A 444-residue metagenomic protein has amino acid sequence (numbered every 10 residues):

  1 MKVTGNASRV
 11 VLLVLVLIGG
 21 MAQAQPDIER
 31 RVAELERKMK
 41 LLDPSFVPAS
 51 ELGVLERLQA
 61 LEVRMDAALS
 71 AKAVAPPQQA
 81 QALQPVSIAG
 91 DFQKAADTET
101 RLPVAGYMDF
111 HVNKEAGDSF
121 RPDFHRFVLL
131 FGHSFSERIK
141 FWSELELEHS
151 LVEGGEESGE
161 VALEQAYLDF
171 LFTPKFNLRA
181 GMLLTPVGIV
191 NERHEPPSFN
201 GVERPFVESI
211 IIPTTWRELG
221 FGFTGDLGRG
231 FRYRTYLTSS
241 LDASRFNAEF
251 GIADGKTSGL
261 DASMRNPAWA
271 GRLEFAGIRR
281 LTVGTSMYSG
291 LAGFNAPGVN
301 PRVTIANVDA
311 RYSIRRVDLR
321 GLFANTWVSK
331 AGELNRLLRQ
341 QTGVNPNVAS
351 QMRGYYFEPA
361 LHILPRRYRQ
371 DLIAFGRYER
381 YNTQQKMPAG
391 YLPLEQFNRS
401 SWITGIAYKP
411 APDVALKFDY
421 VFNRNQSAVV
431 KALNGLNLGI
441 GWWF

Functional and structural regions predicted by a protein language model:
M1-A7: N-terminal secretory signal peptides that target proteins for export/translocation
R9-G19: Bacterial N-terminal signal peptides
A22-D109: N-terminal periplasmic/intermembrane-space "pro-region" immediately following the signal or transit peptide
D91-A243, R265-A270, E274-T282, Q351 (+3 more regions): Outer membrane beta-barrel
A116, G155, A166-F170, N191-R193 (+3 more regions): Outer-membrane beta-barrel pore domains
P197-P205, G251-G255, R336-Q340: Short glycine/proline- and charge-enriched loop/turn segments that cap or connect secondary-structure elements
E208-I210, T257-L260, N345: Active-site rim elements
R245, F250-A296: Loop-centered beta-sheet repeat module
